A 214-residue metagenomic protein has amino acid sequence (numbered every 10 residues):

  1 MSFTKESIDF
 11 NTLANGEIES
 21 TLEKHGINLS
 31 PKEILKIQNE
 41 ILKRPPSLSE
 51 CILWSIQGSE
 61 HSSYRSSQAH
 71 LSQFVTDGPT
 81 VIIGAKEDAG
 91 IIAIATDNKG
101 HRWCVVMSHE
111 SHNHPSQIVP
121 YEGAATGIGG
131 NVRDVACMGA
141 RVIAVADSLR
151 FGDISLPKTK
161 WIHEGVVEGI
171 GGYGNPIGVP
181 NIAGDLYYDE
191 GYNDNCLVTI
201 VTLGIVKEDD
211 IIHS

Functional and structural regions predicted by a protein language model:
M1-G84: Non-catalytic terminal accessory/regulatory regions of metabolic enzymes
S49-S214: Glycine-rich phosphate/pyrophosphate-binding loop regions near the starts of catalytic domains
